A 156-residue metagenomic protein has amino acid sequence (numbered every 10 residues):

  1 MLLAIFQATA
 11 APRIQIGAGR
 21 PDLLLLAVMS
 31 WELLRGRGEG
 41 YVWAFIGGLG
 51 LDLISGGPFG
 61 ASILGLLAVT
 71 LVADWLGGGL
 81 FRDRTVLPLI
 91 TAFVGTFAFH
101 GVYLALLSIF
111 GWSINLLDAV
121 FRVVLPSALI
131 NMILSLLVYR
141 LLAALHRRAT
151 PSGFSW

Functional and structural regions predicted by a protein language model:
M1-W156: Terminal, non-globular segments
